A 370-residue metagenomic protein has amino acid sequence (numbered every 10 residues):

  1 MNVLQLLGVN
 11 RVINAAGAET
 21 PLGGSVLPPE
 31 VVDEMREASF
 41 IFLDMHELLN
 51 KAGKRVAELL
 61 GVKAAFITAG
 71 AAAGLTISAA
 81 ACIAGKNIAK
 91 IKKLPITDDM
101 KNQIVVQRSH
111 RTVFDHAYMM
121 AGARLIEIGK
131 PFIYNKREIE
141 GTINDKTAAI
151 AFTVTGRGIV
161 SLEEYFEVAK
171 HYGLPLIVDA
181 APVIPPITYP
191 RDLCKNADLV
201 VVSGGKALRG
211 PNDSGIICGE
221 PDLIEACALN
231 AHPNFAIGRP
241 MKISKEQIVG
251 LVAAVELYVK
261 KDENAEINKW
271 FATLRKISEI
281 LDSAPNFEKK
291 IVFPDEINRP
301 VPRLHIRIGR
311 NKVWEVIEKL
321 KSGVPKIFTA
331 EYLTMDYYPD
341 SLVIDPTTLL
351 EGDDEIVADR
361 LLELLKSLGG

Functional and structural regions predicted by a protein language model:
M1-L27, L48-V259, E263, S278 (+5 more regions): Conserved PLP-enzyme active-site core in the AAT-like
V3, D282-R360: Conserved C-terminal alpha-helix-loop-beta "cap" of PLP-dependent enzymes that closes/shapes the active-site mouth
R11-P21, P29-S39, R299-L304: Generic N-terminal amphipathic, Lys/Arg-enriched alpha-helix
R36-L48, I216-I217: An acidic intrinsically disordered interaction segment
E37, K51, R55, K269-K276: A non-catalytic, amphipathic alpha-helix used as a structural packing/dimerization or gating element in enzyme scaffolds
M45-N50, A64-F66, G238-K242, K261-W270 (+3 more regions): Flexible, glycine/charged-enriched surface loops at secondary-structure junctions
N234-F235, K321-F328, E363-G369: A common structural junction motif
S244-R307: Active-site pocket-lining segment
